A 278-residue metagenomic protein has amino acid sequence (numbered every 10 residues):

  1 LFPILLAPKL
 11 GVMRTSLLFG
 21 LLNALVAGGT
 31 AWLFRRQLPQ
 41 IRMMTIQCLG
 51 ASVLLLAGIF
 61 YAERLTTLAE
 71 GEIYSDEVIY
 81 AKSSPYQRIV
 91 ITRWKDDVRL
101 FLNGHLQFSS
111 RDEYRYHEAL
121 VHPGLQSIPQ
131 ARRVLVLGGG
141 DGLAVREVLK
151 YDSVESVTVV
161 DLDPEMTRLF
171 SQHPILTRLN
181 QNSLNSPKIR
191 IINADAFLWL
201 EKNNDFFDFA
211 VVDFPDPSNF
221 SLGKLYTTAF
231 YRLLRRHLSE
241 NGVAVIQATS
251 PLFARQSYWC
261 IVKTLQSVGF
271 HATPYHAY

Functional and structural regions predicted by a protein language model:
L1-F34: Membrane-embedded alpha-helical segments of integral membrane proteins
T15, H271-A277: Short, well-structured beta-strand/strand-turn elements
T30-N103: Basic, ligand-binding patches in group-transfer machinery, especially extracytoplasmic/periplasmic segments
V98-F101, F108-S110, W199-L200: Short, solvent-exposed loop/turn elements at domain surfaces
H105, T249, A277: Histidine- and/or cysteine-centered catalytic micro-motif in compact active-site loops
L106-A119: Conserved SAM-binding loop and adjacent beta-strand
H117-I261, V268, P274: The AdoMet/dcAdoMet-binding core of the Class I SAM-like
